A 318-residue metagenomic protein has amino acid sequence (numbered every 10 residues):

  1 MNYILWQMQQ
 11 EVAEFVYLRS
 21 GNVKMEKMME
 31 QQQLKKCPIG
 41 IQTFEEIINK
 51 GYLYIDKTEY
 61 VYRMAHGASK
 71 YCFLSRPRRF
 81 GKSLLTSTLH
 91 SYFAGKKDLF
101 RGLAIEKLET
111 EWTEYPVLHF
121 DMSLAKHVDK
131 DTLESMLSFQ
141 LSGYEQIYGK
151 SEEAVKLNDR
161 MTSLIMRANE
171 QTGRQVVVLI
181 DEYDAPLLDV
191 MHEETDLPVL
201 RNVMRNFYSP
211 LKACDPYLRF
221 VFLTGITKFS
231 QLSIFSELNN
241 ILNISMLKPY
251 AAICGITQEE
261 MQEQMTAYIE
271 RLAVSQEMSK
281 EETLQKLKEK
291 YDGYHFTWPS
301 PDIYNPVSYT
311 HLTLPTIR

Functional and structural regions predicted by a protein language model:
E26-R79, L84-F93, K97-A104: Walker A/P-loop-proximal flanking segment of P-loop NTPase domains
G102-S142: P-loop NTPase motor core
S151-L164: Short glycine-rich substrate-engagement loop in P-loop NTPases that contacts/grips substrate
R167, V199-L218: Substrate-engagement module of ASCE P-loop NTPases
G173-L197: Conserved P-loop NTPase "ATPase switch" module shared by AAA+ and STAND
L179, R219-I226: Structural recognition of the conserved hydrophobic beta-strand(s) that form the central parallel beta-sheet of P-loop
S233-E237, I244-Y309: Amphipathic alpha-helical segments of the small helical/lid subdomains adjacent to P-loop NTPase cores
Y309-T316: Conserved small/polar residues in nucleotide/adenosyl-binding loops
